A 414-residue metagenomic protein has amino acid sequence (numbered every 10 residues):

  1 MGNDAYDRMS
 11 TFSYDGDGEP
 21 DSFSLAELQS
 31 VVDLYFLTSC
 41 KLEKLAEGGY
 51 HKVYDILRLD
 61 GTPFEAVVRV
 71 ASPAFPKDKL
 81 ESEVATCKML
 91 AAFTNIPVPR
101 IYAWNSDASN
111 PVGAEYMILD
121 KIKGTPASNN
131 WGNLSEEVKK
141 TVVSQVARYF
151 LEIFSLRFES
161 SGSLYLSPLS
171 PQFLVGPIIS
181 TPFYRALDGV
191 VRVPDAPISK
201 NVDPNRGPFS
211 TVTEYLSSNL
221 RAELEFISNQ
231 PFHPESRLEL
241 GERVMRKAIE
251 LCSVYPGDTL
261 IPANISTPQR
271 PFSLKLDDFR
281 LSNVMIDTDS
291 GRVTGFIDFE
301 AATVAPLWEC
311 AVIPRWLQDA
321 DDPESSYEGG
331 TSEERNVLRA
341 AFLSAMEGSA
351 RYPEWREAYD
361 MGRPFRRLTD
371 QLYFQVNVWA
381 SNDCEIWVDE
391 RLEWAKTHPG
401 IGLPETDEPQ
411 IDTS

Functional and structural regions predicted by a protein language model:
M1, L34, S39-C40, R100 (+4 more regions): Fungi-biased regulatory scaffold/adaptor regions
M1-E43: Juxta-kinase regulatory segment immediately upstream of eukaryotic protein kinase catalytic domains
L25-Q29, S282, D322: Mixed-charge, low-complexity intrinsically disordered segments
L42-R243, E250-T267, P271-S273: ATP-binding pocket architecture of kinase catalytic cores
F75, P126-N129, V284, V293 (+1 more regions): Conserved protein kinase catalytic core
V175-R237, G330-S414: Helical subdomain adjoining the active site within ATP-dependent kinase catalytic cores
P271, D278, S282-M285: Catalytic-loop signature of eukaryotic-like protein kinases
L274, D287-A345, R351: Active-site Asp-x-Gly
